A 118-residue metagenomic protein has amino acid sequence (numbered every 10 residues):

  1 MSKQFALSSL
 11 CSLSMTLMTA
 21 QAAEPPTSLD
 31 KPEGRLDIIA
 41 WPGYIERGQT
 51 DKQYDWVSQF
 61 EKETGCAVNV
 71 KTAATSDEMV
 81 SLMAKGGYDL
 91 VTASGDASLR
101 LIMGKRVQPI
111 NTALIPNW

Functional and structural regions predicted by a protein language model:
M1, M15-M18, M79, M83 (+1 more regions): Detector for methionine-enriched segments
M1-L36: Short, low-complexity disordered leader/linker segments with a strong preference for bacterial N-terminal type II
A23-L101: Early extracytoplasmic/lumenal segment of secretory-pathway proteins
G48, I110-N111: Short, hydrophobic secondary-structure boundary micro-motifs
K71, N111-T112: Residue-level detector of family-conserved "landmark" positions at structurally sensitive sites
L101-I110: Ligand-binding "clamshell"
L114-W118: Short, solvent-exposed loop/beta-turn-alpha elements that line the ligand-binding surface or hinge of extracytoplasmic
